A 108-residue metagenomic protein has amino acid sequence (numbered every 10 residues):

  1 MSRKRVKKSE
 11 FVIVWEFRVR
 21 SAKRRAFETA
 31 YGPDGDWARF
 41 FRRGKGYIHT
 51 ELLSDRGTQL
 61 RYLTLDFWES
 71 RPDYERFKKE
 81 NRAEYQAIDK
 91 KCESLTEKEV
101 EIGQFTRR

Functional and structural regions predicted by a protein language model:
M1-V12, I48-R61, Q86-R108: Glycine-rich beta-strand-turn "strand-cap" elements at beta-sheet edges
F11-R18, H49-E80: Short, well-ordered beta-strand segments in beta-rich or mixed alpha/beta enzyme and ligand-binding folds
A22-E28, D73-R76: Short, conserved charged micro-motifs
G32-H49, F67-I102: An amphipathic, aromatic/His-enriched active-site/gating alpha helix that lines ligand/cofactor pockets
